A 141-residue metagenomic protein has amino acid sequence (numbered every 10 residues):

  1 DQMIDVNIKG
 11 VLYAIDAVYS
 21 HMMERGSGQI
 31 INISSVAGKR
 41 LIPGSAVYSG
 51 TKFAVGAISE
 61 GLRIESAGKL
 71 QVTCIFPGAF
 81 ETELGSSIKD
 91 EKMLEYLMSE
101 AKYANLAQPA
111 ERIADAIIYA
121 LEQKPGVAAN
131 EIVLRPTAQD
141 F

Functional and structural regions predicted by a protein language model:
D1-D5: Active-site Tyr-X3-Lys motif and surrounding loop/helix of classical short-chain dehydrogenase/reductase
I15, T51: Active-site helix of classical SDR
A17-G26: A short helix-coil junction within the Rossmann-fold of NAD(P)-dependent oxidoreductases
S20, I64-G68: Alpha-helical segment proximal to the catalytic Tyr-Lys
S35: Residue(s) in the substrate-gating loop at a strand-loop-helix junction that position the organic substrate next
R40-A46: Active-site loop immediately N-terminal to the catalytic Tyr-X3-Lys motif of short-chain dehydrogenase/reductase
C74-I75, E95-D140: C-terminal helical subdomain
